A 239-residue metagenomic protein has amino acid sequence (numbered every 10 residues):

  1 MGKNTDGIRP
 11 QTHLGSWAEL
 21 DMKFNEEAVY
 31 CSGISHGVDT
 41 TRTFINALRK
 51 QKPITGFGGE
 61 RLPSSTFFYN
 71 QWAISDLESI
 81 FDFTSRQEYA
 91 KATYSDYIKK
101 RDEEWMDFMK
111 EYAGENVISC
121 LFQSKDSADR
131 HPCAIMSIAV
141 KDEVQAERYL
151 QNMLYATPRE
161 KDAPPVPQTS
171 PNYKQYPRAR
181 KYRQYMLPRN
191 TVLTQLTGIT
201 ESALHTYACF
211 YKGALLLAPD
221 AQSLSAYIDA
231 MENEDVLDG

Functional and structural regions predicted by a protein language model:
M1, K110-G239: Single conserved position on a long alpha-helix in the C-terminal lobe of the eukaryotic protein kinase
M1-T84, S119, T194-F210, P219-S223: Leucine-rich, highly hydrophobic segment in Treponema pallidum outer-membrane-associated proteins
G2-G7, D39-I45, A90-T93, W105-K110 (+2 more regions): N-terminal start-of-chain detector that recognizes signal peptides and the immediate post-cleavage beginning
P53, F57, F68, D96 (+1 more regions): Generic amphipathic alpha-helical segments used as scaffolds and interaction surfaces in large, multi-domain proteins
G56-E60, T93-I98, E160-P164: Glycine-rich loops and low-complexity Gly/Arg-rich segments that provide flexible linkers or classic glycine-based
F57, S65, S95-Y97, P171 (+1 more regions): Helix-biased "structured C-terminal domain" signature
A73-E103: An N-terminal domain-start capping segment
S95-S119: Edge strands and adjacent loops of beta-rich recognition modules
